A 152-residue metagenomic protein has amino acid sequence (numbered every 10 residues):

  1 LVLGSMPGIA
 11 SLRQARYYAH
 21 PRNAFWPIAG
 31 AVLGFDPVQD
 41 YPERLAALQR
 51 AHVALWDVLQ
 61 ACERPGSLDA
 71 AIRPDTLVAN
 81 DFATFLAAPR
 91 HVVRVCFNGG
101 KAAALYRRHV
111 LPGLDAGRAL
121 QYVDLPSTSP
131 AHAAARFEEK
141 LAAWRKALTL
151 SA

Functional and structural regions predicted by a protein language model:
L1-S5: Short, hydrophobic/glycine-enriched beta-strand segments
M6-A10, A24, Q60-R64, G100-A104 (+1 more regions): Short, solvent-exposed loop/turn segments at secondary-structure junctions
A10-R73: Short, surface-exposed acidic-centric catalytic microdomains
L12, H20-P21, L68-A83, R107-A152: C-terminal capping/extension of enzyme domains
A31-F35, A61, A88, P112 (+1 more regions): A structural signal for alpha-helix termini and helix-coil/disorder junctions
V38, R90-V92, L120: Charge-dense, helix-prone N-terminal extensions
E43-A46, T84-L86, P112-G113: Short, flexible, glycine/charge-rich loop motifs used to bind or transfer phosphoryl groups or to couple energy/partner
R50-L105: Internal catalytic-core helix/loop-beta-alpha segment that presents or stabilizes conserved functional determinants
